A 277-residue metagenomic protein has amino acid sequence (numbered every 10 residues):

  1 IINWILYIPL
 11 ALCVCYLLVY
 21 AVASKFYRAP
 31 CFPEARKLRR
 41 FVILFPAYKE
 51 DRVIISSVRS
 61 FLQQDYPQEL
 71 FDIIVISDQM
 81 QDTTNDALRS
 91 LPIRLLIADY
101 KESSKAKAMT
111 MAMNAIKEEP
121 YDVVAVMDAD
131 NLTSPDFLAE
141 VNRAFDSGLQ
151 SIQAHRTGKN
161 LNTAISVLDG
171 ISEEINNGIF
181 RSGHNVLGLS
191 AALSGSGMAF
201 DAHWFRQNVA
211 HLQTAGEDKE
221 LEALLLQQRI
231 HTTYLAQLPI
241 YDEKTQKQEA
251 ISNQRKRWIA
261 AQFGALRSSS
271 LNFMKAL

Functional and structural regions predicted by a protein language model:
I1-K37: N-terminal membrane-anchoring/stem segments of glycan-assembly enzymes
R39-V42, D72, E220: Cell-envelope/extracellular polymer assembly enzymes that use nucleotide-activated donors
I55, Q81-R89, D136: Acidic helix N-cap motif at the loop->helix transition within catalytic regions of sugar-transfer enzymes
R59-L70: Short, acidic, metal-binding catalytic loop of nucleotide-sugar glycosyltransferases
S77-N85, Y100-E102, L132: A conserved acidic beta->alpha catalytic loop
I97-E118, P135-T214, K256-R267: Long helical/loop segments within the catalytic core of UDP-sugar-dependent glycosyltransferases, especially the large
P120-L132: Short beta-strand-to-loop acidic/aromatic patch adjacent to the donor-nucleotide binding site
A215-L221: Acidic donor-binding loop at a coil-to-helix junction in glycosyltransferase catalytic cores that engages
